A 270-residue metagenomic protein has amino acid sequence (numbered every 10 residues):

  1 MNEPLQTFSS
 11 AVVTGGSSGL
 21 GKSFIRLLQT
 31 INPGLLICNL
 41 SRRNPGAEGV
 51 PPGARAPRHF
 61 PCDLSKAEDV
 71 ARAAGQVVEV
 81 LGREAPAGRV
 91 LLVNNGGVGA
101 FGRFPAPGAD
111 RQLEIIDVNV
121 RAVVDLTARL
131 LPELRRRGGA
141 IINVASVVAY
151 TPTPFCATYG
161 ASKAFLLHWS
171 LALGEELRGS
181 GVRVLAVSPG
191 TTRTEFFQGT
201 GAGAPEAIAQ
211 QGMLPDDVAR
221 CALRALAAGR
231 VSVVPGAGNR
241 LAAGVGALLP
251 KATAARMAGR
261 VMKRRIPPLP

Functional and structural regions predicted by a protein language model:
S17-S18: Conserved glycine-rich cofactor-binding loop
Q29, P33-G49: Conserved glycine-rich Rossmann-like NAD(P)H-binding loop of the short-chain dehydrogenase/reductase
N95-A100: Conserved NAD(P)H cofactor-binding loop of Rossmann-fold oxidoreductase domains
R103-I116: Substrate-binding pocket helix/loop in short-chain dehydrogenase/reductase
T127, S162: Active-site helix of classical SDR
S146: Residue(s) in the substrate-gating loop at a strand-loop-helix junction that position the organic substrate next
A186, E206-A243: C-terminal helical subdomain
